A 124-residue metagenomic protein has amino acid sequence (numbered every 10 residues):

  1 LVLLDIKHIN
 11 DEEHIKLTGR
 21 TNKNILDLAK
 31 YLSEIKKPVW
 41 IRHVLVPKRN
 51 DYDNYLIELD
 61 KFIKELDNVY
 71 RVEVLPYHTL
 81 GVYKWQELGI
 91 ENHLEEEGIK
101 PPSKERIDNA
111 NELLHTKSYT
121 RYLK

Functional and structural regions predicted by a protein language model:
L1-L80, K84-E87: Conserved AdoMet/S-adenosylmethionine-binding subsite of the radical SAM
L32, L114-H115: A generic structural signal for well-ordered alpha-helical segments
K37, I90, Y119-T120: Short aromatic/hydrophobic-glycine micro-motifs
K48, S103, T116-K117: Serine/threonine-rich low-complexity intrinsically disordered regions
N54, K61-K64, Y70, W85-L113: A structural motif corresponding to the C-terminal lobe/cap of the Radical SAM core domain
T116-K124: Radical SAM enzyme core and accessory elements
